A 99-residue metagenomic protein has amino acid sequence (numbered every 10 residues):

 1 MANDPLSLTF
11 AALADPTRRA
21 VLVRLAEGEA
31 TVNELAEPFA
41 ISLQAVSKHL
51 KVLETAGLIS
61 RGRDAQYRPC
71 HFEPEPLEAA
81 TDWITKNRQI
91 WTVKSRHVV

Functional and structural regions predicted by a protein language model:
A2-A45, Y67-D82: N-terminal helix-turn-helix DNA-binding core of bacterial DNA-binding proteins
A45-S47, G57, I84-T85, K94: Short, intrinsically disordered/low-complexity patches at protein termini and at juxtamembrane boundaries
L50-K51: Short, hydrophobic-biased segments on the C-terminal half of alpha helices that form "recognition helices"
E54-A65, P69-H71: Beta-hairpin "wing" of winged helix-turn-helix
L77-V98: C-terminal structural segments of small proteins and small subunits
